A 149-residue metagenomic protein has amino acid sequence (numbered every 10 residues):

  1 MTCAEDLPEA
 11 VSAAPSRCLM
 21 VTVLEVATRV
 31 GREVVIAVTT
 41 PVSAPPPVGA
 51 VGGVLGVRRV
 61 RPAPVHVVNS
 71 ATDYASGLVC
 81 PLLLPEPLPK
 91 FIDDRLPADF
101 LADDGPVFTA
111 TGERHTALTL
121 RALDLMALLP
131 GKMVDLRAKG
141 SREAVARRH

Functional and structural regions predicted by a protein language model:
M1-H149: Extended, low-hydrophobicity, polar/charged segments
